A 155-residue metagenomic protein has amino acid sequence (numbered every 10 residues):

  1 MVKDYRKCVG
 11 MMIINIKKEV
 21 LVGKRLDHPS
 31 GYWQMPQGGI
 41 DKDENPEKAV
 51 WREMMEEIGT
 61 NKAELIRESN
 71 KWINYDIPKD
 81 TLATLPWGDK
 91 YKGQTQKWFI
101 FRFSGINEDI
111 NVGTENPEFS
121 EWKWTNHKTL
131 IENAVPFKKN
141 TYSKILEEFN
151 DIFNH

Functional and structural regions predicted by a protein language model:
M1-V20, G39-K42: Conserved N-terminal beta-strand and adjoining loop/helix that marks the start of the Nudix/MutT-like hydrolase domain
K7-V9, Q96-K97, S120: Change "...and in nucleic-acid phosphodiester-cleaving endonucleases..." to "...and in nucleic-acid processing enzymes
N15-K18, L26, R102-N107, H127-K128: Short loop segments at secondary-structure junctions
E19-A63: Conserved Nudix-box catalytic region and its N-terminal flanking loop in Nudix hydrolases and closely related
N61-W72: A short coil-to-beta-strand element that immediately follows conserved catalytic motifs
I73-D109, K123: Active-site-adjacent beta-strand/loop module that shapes the phosphate/pyrophosphate-binding cleft
D109-T114, A134-P136: Short, charged, solvent-exposed linker or helix-capping segments at domain edges/interfaces that act as flexible hinges
H127-H155: Charged phosphate-binding loop/patch that engages nucleotide di/tri-phosphates or the phosphate backbone of nucleic
